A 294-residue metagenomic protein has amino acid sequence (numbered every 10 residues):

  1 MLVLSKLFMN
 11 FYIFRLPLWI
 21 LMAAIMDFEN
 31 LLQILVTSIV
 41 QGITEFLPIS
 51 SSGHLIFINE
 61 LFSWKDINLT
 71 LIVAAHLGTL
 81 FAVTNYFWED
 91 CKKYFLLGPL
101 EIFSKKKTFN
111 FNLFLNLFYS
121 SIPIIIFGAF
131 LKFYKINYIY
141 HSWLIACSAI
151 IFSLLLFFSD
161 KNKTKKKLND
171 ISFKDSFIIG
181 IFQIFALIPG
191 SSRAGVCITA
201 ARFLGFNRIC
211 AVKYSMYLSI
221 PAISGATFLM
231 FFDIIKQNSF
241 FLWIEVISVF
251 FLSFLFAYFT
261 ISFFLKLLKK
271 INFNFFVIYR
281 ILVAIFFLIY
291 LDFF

Functional and structural regions predicted by a protein language model:
V3-F294: Multi-pass membrane proteins that catalyze or facilitate reactions on polyprenyl-/lipid-phosphate substrates and their
